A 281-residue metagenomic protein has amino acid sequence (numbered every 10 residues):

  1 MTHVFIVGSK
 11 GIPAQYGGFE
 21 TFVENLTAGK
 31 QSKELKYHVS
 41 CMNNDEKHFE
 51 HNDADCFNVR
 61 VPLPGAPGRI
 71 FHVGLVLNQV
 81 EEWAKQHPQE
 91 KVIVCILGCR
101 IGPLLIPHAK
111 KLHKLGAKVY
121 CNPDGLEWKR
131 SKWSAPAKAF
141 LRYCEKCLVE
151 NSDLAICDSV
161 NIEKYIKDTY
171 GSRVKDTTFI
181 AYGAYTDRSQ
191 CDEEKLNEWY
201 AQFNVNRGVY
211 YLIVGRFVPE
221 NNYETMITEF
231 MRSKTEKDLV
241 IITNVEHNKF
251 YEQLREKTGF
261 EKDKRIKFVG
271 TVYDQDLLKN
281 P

Functional and structural regions predicted by a protein language model:
F5, Y200-N221, I227-K234, L239-V240: Conserved donor-binding/catalytic core segment of Leloir-type glycosyltransferases
V7-Q15, G29-P67, N161-G171, N244-F250: N-terminal strand-loop element at the rim of the active site of nucleotide-sugar-dependent glycosyltransferases
C41-D45, A184-Y185, V214, K237-R255 (+1 more regions): Glycosyltransferase donor-sugar binding loop
I70-N78, V92-L115, Y120-D124: An aromatic- and histidine-rich active-site surface loop
K114, A137-C157: Membrane-proximal helix-turn-helix segments that form the acceptor-binding/catalytic region of lipid-linked
E150-T177, A184-S189, L196: A short, active-site helix/loop in glycosyltransferases that binds the activated sugar's phosphate group
Q190-N204, R255: A short helix/loop element that forms part of the nucleotide-sugar donor recognition site in Leloir-type
K264-P281: Conserved active-site histidine-acidic residue motif and adjacent donor-binding/catalytic loop of glycosyltransferases
